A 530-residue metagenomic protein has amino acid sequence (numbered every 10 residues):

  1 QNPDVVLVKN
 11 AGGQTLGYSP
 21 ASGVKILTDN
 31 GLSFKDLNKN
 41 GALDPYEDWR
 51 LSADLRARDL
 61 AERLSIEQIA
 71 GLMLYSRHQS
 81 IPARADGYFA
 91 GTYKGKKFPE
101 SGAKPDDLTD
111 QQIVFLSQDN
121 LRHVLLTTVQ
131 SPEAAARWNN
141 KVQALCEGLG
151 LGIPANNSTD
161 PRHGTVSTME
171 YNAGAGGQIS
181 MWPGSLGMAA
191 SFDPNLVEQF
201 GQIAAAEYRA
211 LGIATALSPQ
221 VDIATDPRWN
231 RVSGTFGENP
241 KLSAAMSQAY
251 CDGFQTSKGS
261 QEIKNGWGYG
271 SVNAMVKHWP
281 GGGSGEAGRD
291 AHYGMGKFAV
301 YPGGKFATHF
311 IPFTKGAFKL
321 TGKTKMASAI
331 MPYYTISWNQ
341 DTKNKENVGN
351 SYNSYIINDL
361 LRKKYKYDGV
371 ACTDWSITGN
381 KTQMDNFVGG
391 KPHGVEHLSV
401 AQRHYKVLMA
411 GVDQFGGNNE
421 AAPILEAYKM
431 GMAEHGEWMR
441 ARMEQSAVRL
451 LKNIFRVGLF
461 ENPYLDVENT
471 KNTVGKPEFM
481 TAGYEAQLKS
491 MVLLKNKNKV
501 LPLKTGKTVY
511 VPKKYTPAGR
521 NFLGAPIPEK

Functional and structural regions predicted by a protein language model:
Q1-K530: Glycoside hydrolase catalytic-domain context in secreted enzymes
